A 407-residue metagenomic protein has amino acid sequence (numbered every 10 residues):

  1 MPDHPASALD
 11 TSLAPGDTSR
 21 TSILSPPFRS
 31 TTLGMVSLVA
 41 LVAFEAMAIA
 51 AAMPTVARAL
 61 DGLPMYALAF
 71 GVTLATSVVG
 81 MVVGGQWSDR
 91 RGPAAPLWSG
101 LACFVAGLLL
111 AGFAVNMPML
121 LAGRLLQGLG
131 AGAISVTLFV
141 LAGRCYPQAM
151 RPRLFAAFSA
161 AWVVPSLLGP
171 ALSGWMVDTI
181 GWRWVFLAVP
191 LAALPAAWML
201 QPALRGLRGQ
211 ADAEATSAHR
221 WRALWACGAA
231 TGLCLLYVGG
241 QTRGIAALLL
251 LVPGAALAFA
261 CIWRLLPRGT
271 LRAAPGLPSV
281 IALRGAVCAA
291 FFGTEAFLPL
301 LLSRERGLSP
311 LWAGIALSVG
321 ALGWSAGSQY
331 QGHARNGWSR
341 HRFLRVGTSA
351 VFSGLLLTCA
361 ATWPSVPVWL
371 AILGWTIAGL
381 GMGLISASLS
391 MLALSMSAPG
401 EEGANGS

Functional and structural regions predicted by a protein language model:
M1-F44: Cytosolic juxtamembrane N-terminal segment immediately preceding the first transmembrane helix of multi-pass
F28-A51, F70-V72, T76-V83, A94 (+2 more regions): 12-transmembrane solute porter fold
T55, G85-Q86, R90, W175 (+1 more regions): Membrane-interface helix termini in secondary transporters
D61-G62, G92-P93, N116, P147 (+4 more regions): A helix-boundary/kink motif common to multi-pass secondary transporters, especially Major Facilitator Superfamily
L63-P64, Q148-F158, P310, S397-S407: Loop-to-transmembrane helix entry/capping segments in MFS-fold secondary transporters and related SLC/MFSD carriers
Y66-F70, G123, L154, F158 (+3 more regions): Hydrophobic positions within alpha-helical transmembrane segments of Major Facilitator Superfamily-type secondary
S88-S217: Helix-loop-helix hairpins in multi-pass membrane proteins, especially solute transporters
D178-R284, A290, E295: Hydrophobic transmembrane-helix bundles of small-molecule transporters
